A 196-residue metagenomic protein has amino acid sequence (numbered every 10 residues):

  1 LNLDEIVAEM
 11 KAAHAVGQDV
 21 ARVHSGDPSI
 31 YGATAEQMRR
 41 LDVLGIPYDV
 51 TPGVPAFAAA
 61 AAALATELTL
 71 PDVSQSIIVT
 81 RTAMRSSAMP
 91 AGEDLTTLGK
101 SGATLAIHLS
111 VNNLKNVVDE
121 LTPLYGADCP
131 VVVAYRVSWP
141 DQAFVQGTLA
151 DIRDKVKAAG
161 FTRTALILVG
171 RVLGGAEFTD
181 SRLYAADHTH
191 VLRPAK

Functional and structural regions predicted by a protein language model:
L1, P52-G53, S110: Short beta->alpha connector loops at strand-helix junctions that form conserved, small/polar/Pro-enriched
L1-A13: A cross-family phosphate/adenosyl-ligand binding-site feature
E5, A15-A21, A33, R39 (+2 more regions): A contiguous loop/helix-start segment that scaffolds small-molecule binding in enzyme catalytic cores
A12-M84: Short glycine-cluster motifs
